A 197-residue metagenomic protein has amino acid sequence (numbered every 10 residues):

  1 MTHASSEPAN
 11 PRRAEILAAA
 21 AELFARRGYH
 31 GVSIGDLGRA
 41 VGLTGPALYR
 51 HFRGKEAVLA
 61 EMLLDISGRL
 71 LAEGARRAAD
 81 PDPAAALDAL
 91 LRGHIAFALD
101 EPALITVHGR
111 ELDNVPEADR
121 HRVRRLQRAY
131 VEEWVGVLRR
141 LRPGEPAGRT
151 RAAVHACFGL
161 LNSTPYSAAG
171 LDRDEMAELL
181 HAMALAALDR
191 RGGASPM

Functional and structural regions predicted by a protein language model:
M1-H3, A96, E132-R140, G144 (+2 more regions): C-terminal peripheral helix-coil segments that are non-catalytic and often amphipathic
T2, R12-E15, A19-A57: Helix-turn-helix
R12-A20, L37, M62-I66, L70-E73 (+1 more regions): Generic hydrophobic, amphipathic alpha-helix propensity
A18, A84-L99, R151, H155 (+1 more regions): Amphipathic alpha-helical segments that line or abut small-molecule/effector binding pockets and mediate allosteric
F24, L70-L71, L87-L91, V107-H108 (+1 more regions): Short, structured motif recognition centered on aromatic/hydrophobic residues
L64-A89: Amphipathic alpha-helical linker/stalk segments
L71, E117-R142, R151-H155, E178: Amphipathic alpha-helical packing segments from all-alpha helical-bundle domains
L99-A118, Y166: Amphipathic alpha-helical segments used for helix-helix packing
